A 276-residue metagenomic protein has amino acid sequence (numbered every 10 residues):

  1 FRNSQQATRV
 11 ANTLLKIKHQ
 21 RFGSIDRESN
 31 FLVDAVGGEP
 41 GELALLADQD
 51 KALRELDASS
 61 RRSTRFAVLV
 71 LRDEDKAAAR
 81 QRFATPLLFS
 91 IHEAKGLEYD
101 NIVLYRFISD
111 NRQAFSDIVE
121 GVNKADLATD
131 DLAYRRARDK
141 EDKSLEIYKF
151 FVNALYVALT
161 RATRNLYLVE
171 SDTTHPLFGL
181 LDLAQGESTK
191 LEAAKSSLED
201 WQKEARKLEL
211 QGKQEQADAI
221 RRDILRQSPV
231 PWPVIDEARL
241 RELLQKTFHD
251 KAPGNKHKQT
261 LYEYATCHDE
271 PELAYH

Functional and structural regions predicted by a protein language model:
F1-D34, D218: Conserved coupling/interface region of RecA-like P-loop/ASCE motor cores
Q20-D57, T64-F66, K190-A194, D200: Inter-lobe coupling/hinge region of RecA-like P-loop helicase motors
E39-F115: Conserved helicase/translocase motor-coupling segment
R112-D117, G121-S188, D200, K207-K213 (+1 more regions): C-terminal accessory regions
K195-W201, G254-K256, D269-L273: Generic helix N-cap/helix-start motif at coil->alpha-helix transitions
A205-L208, L244-Q245: Conserved small-residue packing positions in alpha-helical repeats and bundles
L208, A219-I224, K256-Y264: Alpha-helical solenoid repeat scaffolds, predominantly canonical TPR units
E215-P253, L273: Short, charge-rich amphipathic alpha-helical segments embedded in non-transmembrane helical bundles/solenoids
